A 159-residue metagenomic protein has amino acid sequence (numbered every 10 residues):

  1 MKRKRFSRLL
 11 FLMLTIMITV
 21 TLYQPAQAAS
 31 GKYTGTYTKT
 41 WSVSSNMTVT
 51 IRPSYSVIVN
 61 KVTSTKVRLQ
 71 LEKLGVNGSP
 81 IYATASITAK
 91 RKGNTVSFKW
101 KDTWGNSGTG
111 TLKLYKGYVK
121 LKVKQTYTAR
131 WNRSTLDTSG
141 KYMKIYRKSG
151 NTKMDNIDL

Functional and structural regions predicted by a protein language model:
K2-F11: Bacterial N-terminal signal peptides that target proteins for export
F11-T21: Bacterial N-terminal signal peptides
V20-G31: Sec-dependent signal peptide cleavage junction
A29-S54, Y142, N156: Tryptophan-anchored aromatic micro-motifs
A29-T40, S64-L69, R91-K99: Short, hydrophobic/aromatic-rich segments at coil-to-beta transitions
T48-T88, D137: N-terminal glycine/threonine-rich, aromatic-flanked beta-hairpin/loop signature
Q70-K120: Contiguous, well-ordered beta-strand patches that form the walls/edges of small beta-barrel/beta-sandwich domains
E72, R147-L159: Short, low-complexity, Pro/Ser/Thr/Gly-rich segments in the mature regions of secreted, periplasmic
